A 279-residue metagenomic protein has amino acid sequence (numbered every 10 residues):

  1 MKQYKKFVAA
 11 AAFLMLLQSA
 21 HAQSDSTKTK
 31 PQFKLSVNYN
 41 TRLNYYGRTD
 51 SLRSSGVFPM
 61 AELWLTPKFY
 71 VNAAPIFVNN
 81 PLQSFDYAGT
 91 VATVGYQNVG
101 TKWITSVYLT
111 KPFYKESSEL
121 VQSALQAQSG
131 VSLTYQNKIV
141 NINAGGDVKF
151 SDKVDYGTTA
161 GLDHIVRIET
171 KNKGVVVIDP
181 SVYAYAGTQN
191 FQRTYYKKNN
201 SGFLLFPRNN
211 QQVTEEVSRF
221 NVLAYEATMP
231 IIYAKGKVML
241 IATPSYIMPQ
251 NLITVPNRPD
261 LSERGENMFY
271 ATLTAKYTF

Functional and structural regions predicted by a protein language model:
M1-S26, F269-A271, A275-F279: Bacterial Sec-dependent N-terminal signal peptides
S24-P31, V99-T105, I139, R167-I178 (+1 more regions): Short loop/turn motifs that connect adjacent beta-strands in outer-membrane beta-barrel proteins
S24-V78: Short glycine/proline- and aromatic-enriched beta-strand/turn motifs that initiate or cap beta-hairpins
L35-T41, L63, A73-P75, V107-K111 (+3 more regions): Transmembrane beta-barrel strands of outer-membrane/channel proteins
V37-Y39, P59-L65, A92-Y96, S129-N137 (+5 more regions): Residues on the lipid-exposed face of transmembrane beta-strands in outer-membrane beta-barrel proteins
N38-T41, Y70-P75, Y108-P112, Q136-N143 (+2 more regions): Flexible, solvent-exposed coil segments and beta strand-coil junctions, predominantly the extracellular/periplasmic
Y46-S55, F77-A88, F113-L125, V148-G157 (+1 more regions): Solvent-exposed loop/turn segments connecting transmembrane beta-strands in outer-membrane beta-barrel proteins
K149-E266, Y270, Y277-F279: Outer-membrane beta-barrel transmembrane domain signature
